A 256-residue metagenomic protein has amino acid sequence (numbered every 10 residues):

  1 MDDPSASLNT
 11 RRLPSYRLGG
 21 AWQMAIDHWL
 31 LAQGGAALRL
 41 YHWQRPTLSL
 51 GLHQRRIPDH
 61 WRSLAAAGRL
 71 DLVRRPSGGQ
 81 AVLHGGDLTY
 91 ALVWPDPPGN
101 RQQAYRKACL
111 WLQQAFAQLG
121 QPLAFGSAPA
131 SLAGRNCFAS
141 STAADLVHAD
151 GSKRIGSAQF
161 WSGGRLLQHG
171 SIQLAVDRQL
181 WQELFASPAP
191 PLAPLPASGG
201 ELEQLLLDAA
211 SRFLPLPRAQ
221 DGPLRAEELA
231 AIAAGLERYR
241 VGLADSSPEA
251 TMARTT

Functional and structural regions predicted by a protein language model:
M1-S63, A67, D71-R75, V147 (+1 more regions): Active-site loop/lid in soluble adenylation, ligation, and acyl-transfer enzymes
R12-Y16, R135-S171, A175-V176: Short terminal or interdomain "cap/linker" segment that borders an active site or interface and mediates
R45, A67, L83-D87, S141 (+1 more regions): Short connector loops at helix/strand junctions that flank enzyme active sites, especially segments positioning acidic
L52, L92-D96, H148, L174: Short beta-strand-to-loop capping motifs
H53, Q80-A81, A158: Gly/Ser/Thr-rich beta-alpha loop segments that engage phosphate groups in nucleotides
P76-P95, L184-A193: Residues forming anionic-ligand binding surfaces in small-molecule and nucleic-acid pockets of primarily soluble enzymes
G85-A143, G151: Internal, conserved structured core segments that host functional sites
G99, L112-L132, F160-T256: Long, positively charged amphipathic alpha-helical accessory segments at protein N-termini or as interdomain linkers
